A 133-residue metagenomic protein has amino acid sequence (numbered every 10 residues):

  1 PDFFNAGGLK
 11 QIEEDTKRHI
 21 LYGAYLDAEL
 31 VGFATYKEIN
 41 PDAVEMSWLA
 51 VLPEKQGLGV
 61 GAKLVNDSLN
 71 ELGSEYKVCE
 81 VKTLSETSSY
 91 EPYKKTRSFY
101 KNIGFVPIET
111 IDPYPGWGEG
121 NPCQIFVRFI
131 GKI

Functional and structural regions predicted by a protein language model:
P1-S47, L52, V65-N66, E71 (+2 more regions): Acetyl-CoA-dependent GNAT
H19, G120-V127: Short hydrophobic/aromatic beta-strand or adjacent loop that forms the aromatic wall/cage of a ligand/substrate-binding
L49-G57, L84-T87: A short, internal acetyl-CoA/4′-phosphopantetheine-binding micro-motif in the GNAT/acyltransferase core
V51, G57-N70, K94-S98: Conserved acetyl-CoA-binding loop-helix of GNAT-fold acetyltransferases
L72-E91: Conserved GNAT acetyl-CoA-binding A-motif
Y93-T96, T110-E119: Short glycine/proline-centered loop/turn elements that form peptide/ligand docking sites
Y100, F105: Conserved active-site tyrosine of GNAT-family acetyltransferases
